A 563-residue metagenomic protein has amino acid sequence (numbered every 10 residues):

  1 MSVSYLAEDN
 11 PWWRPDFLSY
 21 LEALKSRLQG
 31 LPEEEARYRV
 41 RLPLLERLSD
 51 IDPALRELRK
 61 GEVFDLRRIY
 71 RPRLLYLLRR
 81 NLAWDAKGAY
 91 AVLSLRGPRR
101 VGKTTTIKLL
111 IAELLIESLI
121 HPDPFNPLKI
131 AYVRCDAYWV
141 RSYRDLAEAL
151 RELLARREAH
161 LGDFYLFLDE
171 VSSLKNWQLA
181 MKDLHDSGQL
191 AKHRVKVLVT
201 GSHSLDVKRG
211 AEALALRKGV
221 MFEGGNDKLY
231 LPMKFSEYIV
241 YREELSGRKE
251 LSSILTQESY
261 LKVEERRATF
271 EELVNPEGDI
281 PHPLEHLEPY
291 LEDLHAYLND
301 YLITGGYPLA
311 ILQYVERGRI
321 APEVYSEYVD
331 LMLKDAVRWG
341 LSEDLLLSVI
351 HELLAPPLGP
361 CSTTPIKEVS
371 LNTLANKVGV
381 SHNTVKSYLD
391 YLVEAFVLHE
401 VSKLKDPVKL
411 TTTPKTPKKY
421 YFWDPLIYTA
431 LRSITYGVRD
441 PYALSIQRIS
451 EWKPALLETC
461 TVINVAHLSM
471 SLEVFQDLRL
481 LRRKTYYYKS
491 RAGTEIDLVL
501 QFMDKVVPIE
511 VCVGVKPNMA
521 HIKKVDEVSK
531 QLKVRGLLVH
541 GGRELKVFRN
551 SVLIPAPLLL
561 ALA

Functional and structural regions predicted by a protein language model:
M1-Y90: A short, basic N-terminal segment
K103-T104: Conserved lysine of the Walker
K129-L161: Short glycine-rich substrate-engagement loop in P-loop NTPases that contacts/grips substrate
E158-M181: Conserved P-loop NTPase "ATPase switch" module shared by AAA+ and STAND
S187-A215, L392: Sensor-1/coupling segment of RecA-like P-loop NTPase cores
K208-A355, G359: Interdomain motor-coupling "hinge/lid" segment immediately C-terminal to the ATP-binding subdomain of NTP-driven enzymes
L309-I496, L500: Accessory nucleic acid-recognition modules appended to NTPase machines
T461, V465, I496-V515, G536: Conserved catalytic cores of phosphodiester-cleaving nucleases, focusing on short active-site segments
